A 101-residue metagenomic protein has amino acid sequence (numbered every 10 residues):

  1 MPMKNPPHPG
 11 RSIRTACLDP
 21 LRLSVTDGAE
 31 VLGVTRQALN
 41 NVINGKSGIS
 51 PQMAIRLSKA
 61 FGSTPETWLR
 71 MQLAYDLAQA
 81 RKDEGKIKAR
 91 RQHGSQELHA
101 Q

Functional and structural regions predicted by a protein language model:
M1-L23, R70: A short, Lys/Arg-rich alpha-helix, primarily the initiator
N5-P6, T26, K59, P65-T67 (+1 more regions): Peripheral/terminal regions associated with large enzymatic or DNA-binding modules
R22-N41: Short alpha-helical DNA-recognition segment
T35, K46, F61, Q72-Y75: The DNA-recognition helices of helix-turn-helix-type DNA-binding domains
N41, I55, R70: DNA-binding alpha-helical recognition surfaces that contact promoter or target DNA
K46-K59: Short, basic-rich loop-to-helix N-cap that marks the start of a DNA-contacting helix
T67-Q101: Short, charged recognition helix plus adjacent turn of helix-turn-helix-like nucleic-acid-binding domains
